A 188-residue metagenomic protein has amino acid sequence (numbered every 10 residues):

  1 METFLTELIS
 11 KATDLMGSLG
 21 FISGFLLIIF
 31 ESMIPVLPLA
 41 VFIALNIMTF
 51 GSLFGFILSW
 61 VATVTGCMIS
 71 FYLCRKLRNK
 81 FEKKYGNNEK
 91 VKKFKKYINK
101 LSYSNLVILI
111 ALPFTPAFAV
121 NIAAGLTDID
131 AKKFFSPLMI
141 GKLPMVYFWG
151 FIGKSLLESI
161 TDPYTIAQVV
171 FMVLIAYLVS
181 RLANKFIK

Functional and structural regions predicted by a protein language model:
M1-L26, L53-V120, L126-K132, L156-V169 (+1 more regions): Membrane-interfacial helix-loop-helix
I28, M48, T63-V64, K142 (+1 more regions): Residue-level recognition of pore/gate-forming positions within transmembrane alpha-helices of multi-pass
I28-T49, L53-F54, P113-A123, M145-V146: Transmembrane helix boundary and interhelical junction motifs in multipass membrane proteins
F30, P137-I140: Small/hydrophobic positions within alpha-helical transmembrane segments of multi-pass membrane transporters
L58, S136-P137, W149: Hydrophobic core positions of alpha-helical segments in small-molecule transporters and transporter systems
L143-S155: Transmembrane alpha-helical segments of integral membrane proteins
